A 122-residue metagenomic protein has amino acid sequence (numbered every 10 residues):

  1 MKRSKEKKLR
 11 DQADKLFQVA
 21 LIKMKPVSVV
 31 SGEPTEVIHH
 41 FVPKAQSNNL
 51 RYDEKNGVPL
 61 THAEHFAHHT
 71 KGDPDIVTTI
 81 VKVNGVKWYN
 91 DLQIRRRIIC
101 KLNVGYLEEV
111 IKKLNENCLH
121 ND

Functional and structural regions predicted by a protein language model:
M1-L16, H120-D122: Arg/Lys-rich, low-complexity, intrinsically disordered N-terminal tails that contact nucleic acids
Q12-I38, T61: Short cysteine-rich loop/turn motifs with clustered Cys
V29-V58: Histidine-centered nuclease catalytic patch
K44, T79, V83, R95: Short acidic/histidine-centered micro-motifs embedded in hydrophobic/aromatic stretches that mark compact functional
G57-N84: Short Cys/His-centered divalent metal-binding micro-motifs
Y89-D122: Short flanking/linker segments adjacent to small metal-binding domains or redox-active Cys/His motifs
